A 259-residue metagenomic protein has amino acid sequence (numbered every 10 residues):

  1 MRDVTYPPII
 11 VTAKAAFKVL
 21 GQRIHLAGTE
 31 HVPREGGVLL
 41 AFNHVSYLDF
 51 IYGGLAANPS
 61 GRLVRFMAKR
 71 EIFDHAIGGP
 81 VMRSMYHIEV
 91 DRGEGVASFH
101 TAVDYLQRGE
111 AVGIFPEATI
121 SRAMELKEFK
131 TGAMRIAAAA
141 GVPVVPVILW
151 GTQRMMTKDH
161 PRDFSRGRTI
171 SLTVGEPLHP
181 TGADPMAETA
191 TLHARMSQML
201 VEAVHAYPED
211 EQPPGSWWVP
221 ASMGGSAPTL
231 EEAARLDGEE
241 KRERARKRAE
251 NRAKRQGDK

Functional and structural regions predicted by a protein language model:
M1-G28, H75-M85: A transmembrane-helix-recognition feature enriched in membrane-embedded lipid enzymes and envelope glyco-/phospholipid
V4-T5, V96-K259: Non-catalytic C-terminal accessory region of glycerolipid acyltransferases and related lyso-lipid remodeling enzymes
A15-G21, E89-G93, R122-A123: Short, flexible loop segments at the rims of nucleotide/cofactor-binding pockets, characterized by
R23-A27, G93-F99: Glycine-rich, highly charged phosphate/nucleotide-binding loops
L26-A27, I88-D91, P180: Short acidic-hydrophobic, aromatic-tinged amphipathic segments that line or gate anion-handling sites
T29-P33: Glycine-rich helix-loop-beta junction characteristic of Rossmann-like nucleotide cofactor-binding loops
R34-E94: Catalytic core of membrane glycerolipid acyltransferases/transacylases, capturing the structured, soluble-facing
